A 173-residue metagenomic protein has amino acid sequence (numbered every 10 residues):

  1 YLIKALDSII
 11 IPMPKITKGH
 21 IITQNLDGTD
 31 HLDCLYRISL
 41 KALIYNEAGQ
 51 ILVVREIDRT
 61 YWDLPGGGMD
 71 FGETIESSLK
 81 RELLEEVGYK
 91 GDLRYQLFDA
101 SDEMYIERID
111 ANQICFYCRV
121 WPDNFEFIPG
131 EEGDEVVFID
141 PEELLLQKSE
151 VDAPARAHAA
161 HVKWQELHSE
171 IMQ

Functional and structural regions predicted by a protein language model:
A5, T60-Y61, E131-Q173: Nudix hydrolase/Nudix homology domain
L6, M13-K41: Acidic, metal-coordinating catalytic segment for phosphate/diphosphate chemistry, firing primarily on the Nudix
G19, I38-L40, G49, N112-F116 (+1 more regions): Change "...and in nucleic-acid phosphodiester-cleaving endonucleases..." to "...and in nucleic-acid processing enzymes
N46-E86: Conserved Nudix-box catalytic region and its N-terminal flanking loop in Nudix hydrolases and closely related
N46-G49, R119-F125, P141-E143: Short loop segments at secondary-structure junctions
K90-D99: A short coil-to-beta-strand element that immediately follows conserved catalytic motifs
D102-E126, V137: Active-site-adjacent beta-strand/loop module that shapes the phosphate/pyrophosphate-binding cleft
